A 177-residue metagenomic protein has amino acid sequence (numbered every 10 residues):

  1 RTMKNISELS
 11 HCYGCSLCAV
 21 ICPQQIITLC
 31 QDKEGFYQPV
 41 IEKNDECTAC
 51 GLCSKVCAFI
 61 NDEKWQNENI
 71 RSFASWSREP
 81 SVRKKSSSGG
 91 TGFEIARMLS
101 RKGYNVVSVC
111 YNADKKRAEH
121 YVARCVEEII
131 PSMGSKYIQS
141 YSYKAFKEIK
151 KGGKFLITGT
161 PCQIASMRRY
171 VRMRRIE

Functional and structural regions predicted by a protein language model:
T2, L17-V40, G51-E68: Iron-sulfur cluster-binding cysteine motifs and their immediate structural context in ferredoxin-like electron-transfer
C12, E46-C47: Short Cys/His-rich zinc-binding micro-motifs
C47-C50, Y121-V122: Glycine-rich loop at the start of a catalytic domain that most often binds anionic cofactors/ligands
A58-E177: Iron-sulfur-associated redox domains of electron-transfer enzymes in respiratory and anaerobic energy metabolism
